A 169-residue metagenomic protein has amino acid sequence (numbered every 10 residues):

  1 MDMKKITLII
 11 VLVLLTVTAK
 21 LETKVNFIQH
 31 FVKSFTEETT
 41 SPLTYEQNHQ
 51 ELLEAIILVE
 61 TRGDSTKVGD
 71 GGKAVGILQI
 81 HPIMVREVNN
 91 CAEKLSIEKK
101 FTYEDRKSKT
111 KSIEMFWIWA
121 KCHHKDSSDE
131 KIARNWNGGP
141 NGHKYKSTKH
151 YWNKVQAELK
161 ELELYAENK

Functional and structural regions predicted by a protein language model:
M1-E51, A157-K169: N-terminal secretory targeting signals
Q47-D64, I80, I132-P140: Short, functionally critical alpha-helical segments immediately adjacent to catalytic or ligand/cofactor-binding
S65-T66, N153: Alpha-helical elements of the RecA-like P-loop NTPase motor core of helicases
K67-G69, S147-T148: Short, solvent-exposed loop/turn and secondary-structure capping segments
D70-A74: Short Gly/aromatic-enriched secondary-structure transition segments
P82-K144, W152-L162: Alpha-helical segment that forms one wall of the substrate-binding/catalytic cleft in peptidoglycan-active domains
